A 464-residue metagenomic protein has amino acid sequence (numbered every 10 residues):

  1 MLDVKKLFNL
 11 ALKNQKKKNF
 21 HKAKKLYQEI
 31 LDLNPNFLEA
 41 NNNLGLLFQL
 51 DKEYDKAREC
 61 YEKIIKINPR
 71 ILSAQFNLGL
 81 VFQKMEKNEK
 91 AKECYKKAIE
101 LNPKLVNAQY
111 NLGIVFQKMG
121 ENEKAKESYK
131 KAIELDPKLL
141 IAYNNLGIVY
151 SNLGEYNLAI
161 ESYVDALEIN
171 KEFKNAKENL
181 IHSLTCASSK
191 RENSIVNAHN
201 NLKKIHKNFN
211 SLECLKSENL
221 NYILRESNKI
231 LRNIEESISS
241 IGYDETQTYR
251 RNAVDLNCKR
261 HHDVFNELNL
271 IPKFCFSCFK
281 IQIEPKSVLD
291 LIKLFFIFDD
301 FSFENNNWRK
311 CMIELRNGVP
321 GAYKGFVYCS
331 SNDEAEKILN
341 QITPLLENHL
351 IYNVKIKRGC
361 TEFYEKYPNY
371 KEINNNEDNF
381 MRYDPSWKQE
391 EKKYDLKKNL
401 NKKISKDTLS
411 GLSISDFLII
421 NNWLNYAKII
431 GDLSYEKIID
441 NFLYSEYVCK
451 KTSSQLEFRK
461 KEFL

Functional and structural regions predicted by a protein language model:
M1-L7: TPR-adjacent "capping" and linker segments in tetratricopeptide-repeat scaffold/adaptor proteins
F8-K16, E39-L50, S73-K84, N107-K118 (+2 more regions): Conserved alpha-helical positions within TPR/SEL1-like repeat arrays
E178-L464: Structured alpha/beta or helical-core interaction and ligand-binding surfaces enriched in interleaved
